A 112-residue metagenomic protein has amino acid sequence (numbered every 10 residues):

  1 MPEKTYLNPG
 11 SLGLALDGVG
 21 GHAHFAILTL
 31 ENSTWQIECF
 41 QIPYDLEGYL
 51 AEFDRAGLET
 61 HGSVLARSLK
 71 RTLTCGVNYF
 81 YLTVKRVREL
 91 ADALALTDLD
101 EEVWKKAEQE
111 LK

Functional and structural regions predicted by a protein language model:
P2-P9, G13-K112: Acidic, His/Gly-rich catalytic cores of divalent-metal-dependent hydrolytic chemistry
